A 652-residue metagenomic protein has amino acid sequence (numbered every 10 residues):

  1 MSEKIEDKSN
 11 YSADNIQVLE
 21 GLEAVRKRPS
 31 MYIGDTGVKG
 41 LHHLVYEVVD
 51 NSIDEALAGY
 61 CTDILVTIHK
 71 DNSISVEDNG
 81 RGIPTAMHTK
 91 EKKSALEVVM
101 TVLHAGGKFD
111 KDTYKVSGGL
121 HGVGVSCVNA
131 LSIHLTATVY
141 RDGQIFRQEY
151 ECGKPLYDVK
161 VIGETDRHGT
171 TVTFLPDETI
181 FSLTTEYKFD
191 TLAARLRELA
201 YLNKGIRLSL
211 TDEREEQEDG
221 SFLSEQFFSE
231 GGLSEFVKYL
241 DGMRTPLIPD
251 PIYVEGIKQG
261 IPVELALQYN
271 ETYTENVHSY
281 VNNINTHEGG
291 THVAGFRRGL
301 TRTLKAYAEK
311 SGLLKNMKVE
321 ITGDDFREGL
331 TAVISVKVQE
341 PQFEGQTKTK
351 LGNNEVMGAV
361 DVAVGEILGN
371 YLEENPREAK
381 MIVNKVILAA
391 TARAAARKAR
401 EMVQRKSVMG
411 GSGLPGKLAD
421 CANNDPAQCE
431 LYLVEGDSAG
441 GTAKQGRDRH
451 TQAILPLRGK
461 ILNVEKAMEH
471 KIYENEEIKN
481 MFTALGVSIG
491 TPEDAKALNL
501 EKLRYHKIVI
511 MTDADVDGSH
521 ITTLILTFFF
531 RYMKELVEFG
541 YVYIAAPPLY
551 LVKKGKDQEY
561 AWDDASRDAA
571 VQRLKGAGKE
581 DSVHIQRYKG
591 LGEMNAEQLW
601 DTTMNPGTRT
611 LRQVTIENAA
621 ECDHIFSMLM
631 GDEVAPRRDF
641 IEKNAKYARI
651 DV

Functional and structural regions predicted by a protein language model:
M1-N15, L22, Y46, D54-A56 (+12 more regions): GHKL-family ATPase ATP-binding module
K27-Y46: Conserved short strand/loop->alpha-helix "switch" segment adjacent to the catalytic nucleotide/phosphoryl-transfer site
G82-M87: A short glycine-centered beta->alpha linker in the GHKL/HATPase_c
H88-T89, L96: Short adenine-binding "F-helix/F-box" segment of the Bergerat
T89, E344-M357, Y560-S566, A570-V571: Helical (often loop-to-helix) elements that flank the catalytic cores of nucleotide-handling enzymes
T391-G410, D425-E430, G441, Q445-R447 (+2 more regions): C-terminal interaction appendages of subunits in large macromolecular complexes
